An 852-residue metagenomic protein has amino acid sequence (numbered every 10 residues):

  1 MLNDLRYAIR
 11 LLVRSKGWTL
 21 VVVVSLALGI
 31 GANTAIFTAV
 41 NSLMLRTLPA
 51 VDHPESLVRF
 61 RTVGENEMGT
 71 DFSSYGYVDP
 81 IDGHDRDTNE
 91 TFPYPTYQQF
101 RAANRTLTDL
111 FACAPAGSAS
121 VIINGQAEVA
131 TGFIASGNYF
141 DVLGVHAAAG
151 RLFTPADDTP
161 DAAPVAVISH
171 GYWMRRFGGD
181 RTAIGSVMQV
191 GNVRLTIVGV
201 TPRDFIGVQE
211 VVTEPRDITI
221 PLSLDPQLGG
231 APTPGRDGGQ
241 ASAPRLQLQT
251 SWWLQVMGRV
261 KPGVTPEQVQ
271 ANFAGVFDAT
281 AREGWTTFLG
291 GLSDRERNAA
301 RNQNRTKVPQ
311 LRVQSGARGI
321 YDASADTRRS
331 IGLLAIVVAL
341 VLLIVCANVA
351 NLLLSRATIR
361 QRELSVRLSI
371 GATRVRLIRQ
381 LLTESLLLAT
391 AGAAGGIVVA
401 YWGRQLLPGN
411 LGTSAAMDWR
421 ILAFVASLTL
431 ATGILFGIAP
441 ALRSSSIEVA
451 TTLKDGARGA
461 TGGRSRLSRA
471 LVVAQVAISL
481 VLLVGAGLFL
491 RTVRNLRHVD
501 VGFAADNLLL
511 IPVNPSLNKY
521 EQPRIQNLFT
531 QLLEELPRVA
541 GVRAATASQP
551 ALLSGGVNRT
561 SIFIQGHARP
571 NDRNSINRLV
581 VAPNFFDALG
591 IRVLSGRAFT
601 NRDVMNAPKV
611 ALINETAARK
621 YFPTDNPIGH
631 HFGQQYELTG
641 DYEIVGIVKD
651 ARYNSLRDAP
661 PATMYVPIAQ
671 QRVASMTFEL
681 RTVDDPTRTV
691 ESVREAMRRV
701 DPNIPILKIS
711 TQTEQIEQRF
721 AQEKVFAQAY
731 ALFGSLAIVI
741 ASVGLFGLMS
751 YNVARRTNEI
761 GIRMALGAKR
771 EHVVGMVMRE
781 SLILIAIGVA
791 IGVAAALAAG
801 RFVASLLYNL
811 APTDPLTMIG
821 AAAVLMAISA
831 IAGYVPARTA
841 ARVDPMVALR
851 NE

Functional and structural regions predicted by a protein language model:
M1-T19, A50-H53, Q126, D161 (+10 more regions): Membrane-helix entry/capping segments
M1-T19, G319-A323, L352-R379, T383 (+2 more regions): Alpha-helical transmembrane segments of integral membrane proteins
I9-G17, V345-A389, S446-A457, V743-L784 (+2 more regions): Intracellular coupling helices
S15-L43, T47, H53, V345-A347 (+4 more regions): Short, strongly hydrophobic transmembrane alpha-helices
N33-I184, Q189-T196, D204, Q247-W253 (+9 more regions): Structured, solvent-exposed hinge/loop segments at the ends of secondary-structure elements
A35-A39, A350, S385-V449, L488-R491 (+1 more regions): Small-residue-rich transmembrane alpha-helices
V40-S56, E67-G69, G76-D79, V212-D217 (+13 more regions): Short juxtamembrane loops and helix-capping segments at transmembrane helix boundaries of multi-pass membrane proteins
V198-G207, D225-A325, Q531-A545, E615-T616 (+1 more regions): "Rare, low-scoring activations can occur in soluble or secreted enzymes where short amphipathic helices or signal
